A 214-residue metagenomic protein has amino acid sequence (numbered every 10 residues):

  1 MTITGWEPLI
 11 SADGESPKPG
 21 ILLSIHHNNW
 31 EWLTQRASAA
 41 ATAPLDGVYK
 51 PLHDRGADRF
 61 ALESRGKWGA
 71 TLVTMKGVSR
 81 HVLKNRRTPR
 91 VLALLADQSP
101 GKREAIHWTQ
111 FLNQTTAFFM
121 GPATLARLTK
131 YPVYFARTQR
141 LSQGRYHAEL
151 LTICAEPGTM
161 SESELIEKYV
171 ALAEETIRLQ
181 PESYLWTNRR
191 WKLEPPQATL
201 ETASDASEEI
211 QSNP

Functional and structural regions predicted by a protein language model:
M1-P19, N28: A short, well-structured juxtamembrane/interface segment
M1-T4, V73-G77: Short gly/ser/thr-rich secondary-structure transition/capping motifs
T4, L23, V48, L95 (+1 more regions): Residues in well-ordered beta-strands of folded domains
T4-P8, S24, E31-W32, F135: Non-transmembrane, interaction-prone segments in cytosolic or luminal domains
G5-P8, G56, F60, H81: Exposed alpha-helical structural elements
W6, L52, I153-A155: Generic structural motif
A12-P19, A39-A43, K76-P214: Non-catalytic C-terminal accessory region of glycerolipid acyltransferases and related lyso-lipid remodeling enzymes
K18-K76, T88, G101-Q110: Catalytic core of membrane glycerolipid acyltransferases/transacylases, capturing the structured, soluble-facing
